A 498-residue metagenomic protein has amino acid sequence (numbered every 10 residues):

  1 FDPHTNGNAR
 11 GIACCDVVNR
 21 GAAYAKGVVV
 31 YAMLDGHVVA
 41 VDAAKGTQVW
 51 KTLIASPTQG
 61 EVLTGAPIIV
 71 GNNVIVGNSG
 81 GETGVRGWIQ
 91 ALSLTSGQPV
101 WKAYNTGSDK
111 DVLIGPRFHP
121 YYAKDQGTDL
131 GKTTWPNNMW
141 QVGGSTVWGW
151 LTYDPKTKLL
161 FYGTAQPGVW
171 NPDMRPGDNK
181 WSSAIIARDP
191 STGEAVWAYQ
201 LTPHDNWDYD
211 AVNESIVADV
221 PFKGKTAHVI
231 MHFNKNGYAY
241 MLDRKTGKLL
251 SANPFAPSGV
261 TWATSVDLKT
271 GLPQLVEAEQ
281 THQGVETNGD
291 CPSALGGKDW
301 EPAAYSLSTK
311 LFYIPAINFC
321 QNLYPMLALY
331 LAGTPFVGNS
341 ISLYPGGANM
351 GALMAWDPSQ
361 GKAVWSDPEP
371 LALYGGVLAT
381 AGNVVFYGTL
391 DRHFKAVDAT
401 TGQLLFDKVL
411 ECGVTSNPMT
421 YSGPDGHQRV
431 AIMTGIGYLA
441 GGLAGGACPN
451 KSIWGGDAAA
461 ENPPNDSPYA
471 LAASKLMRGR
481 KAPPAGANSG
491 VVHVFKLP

Functional and structural regions predicted by a protein language model:
F1-G11, T47-S56, Q98-G107, V112-Q141 (+9 more regions): Aromatic (tryptophan-biased) beta-strands that constitute blades/sheets of beta-rich domains
F1-P3, A43, A91-G107, G144-W148 (+7 more regions): Carboxylate/His-rich catalytic cores and anion/metal-binding grooves
G11-H37, G60-E82, R86, M139-W170 (+7 more regions): Repeat-blade elements of multi-bladed beta-propeller folds
V62-P99, H204-V266, E279-C291, L295-W300 (+2 more regions): Repeat-solenoid scaffold signature
G84-W88, N171-P172, S182, Y238-Y240 (+3 more regions): Structural motif
N236, L378-A487, H493-P498: C-terminal structured "cap/appendage" subdomains that terminate the fold
G296-Y324, T334-K408, C412-Y421: C-terminal substrate/ligand-recognition segments
